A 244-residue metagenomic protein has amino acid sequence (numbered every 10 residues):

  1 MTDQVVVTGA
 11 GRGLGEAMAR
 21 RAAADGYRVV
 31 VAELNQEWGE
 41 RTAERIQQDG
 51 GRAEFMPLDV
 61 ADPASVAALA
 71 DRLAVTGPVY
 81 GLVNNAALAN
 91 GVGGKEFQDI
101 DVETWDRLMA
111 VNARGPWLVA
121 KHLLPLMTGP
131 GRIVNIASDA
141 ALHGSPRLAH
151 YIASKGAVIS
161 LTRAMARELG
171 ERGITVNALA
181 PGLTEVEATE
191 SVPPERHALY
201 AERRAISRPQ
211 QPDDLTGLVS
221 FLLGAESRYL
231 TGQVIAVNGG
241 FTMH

Functional and structural regions predicted by a protein language model:
G11-R12: Conserved glycine-rich cofactor-binding loop
Q36, P57-A68, V102, D213-D214: The beta1-alpha1 cofactor-binding region of Rossmann-like NAD(H)/NADP(H)-dependent oxidoreductases
G93-D106, T189, R196, Y200: Substrate-binding pocket helix/loop in short-chain dehydrogenase/reductase
G94, H143, R203, S220 (+1 more regions): Short C-terminal tail/terminal secondary-structure segment of NAD(P)H-dependent dehydrogenase/reductase domains
A120, S154, T162: Active-site helix of classical SDR
P125, R167-E171, R228: Alpha-helical segment proximal to the catalytic Tyr-Lys
S138: Residue(s) in the substrate-gating loop at a strand-loop-helix junction that position the organic substrate next
